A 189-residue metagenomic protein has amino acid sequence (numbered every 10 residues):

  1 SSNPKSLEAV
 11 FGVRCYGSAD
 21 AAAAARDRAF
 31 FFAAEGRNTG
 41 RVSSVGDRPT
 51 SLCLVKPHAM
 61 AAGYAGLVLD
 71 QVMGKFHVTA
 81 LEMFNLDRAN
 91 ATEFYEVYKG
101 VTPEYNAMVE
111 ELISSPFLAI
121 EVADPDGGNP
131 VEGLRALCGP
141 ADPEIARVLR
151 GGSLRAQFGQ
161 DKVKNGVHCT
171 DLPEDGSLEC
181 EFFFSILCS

Functional and structural regions predicted by a protein language model:
S1-S189: Non-catalytic terminal and connector segments of soluble metabolic enzymes
